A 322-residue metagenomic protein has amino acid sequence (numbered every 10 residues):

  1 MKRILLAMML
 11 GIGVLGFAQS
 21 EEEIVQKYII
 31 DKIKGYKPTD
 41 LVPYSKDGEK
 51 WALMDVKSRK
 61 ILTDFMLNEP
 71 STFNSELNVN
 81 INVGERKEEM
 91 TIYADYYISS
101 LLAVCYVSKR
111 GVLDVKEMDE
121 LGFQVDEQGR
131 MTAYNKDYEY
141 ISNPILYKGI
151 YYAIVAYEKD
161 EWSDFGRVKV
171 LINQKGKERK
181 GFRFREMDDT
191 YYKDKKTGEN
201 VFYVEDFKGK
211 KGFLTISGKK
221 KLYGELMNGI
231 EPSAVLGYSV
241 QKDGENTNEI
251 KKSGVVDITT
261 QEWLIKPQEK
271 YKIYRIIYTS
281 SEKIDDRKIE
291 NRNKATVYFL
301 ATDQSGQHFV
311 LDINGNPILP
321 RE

Functional and structural regions predicted by a protein language model:
M1-I4, Q19: Positively charged n-region of N-terminal signal peptides that target proteins for export
I4-G13: Sec-dependent N-terminal signal peptides
V14-A18: Sec/Tat signal peptide C-region and signal peptidase I cleavage site
Q19-E322: Residue-level detector of conserved, function-critical positions
